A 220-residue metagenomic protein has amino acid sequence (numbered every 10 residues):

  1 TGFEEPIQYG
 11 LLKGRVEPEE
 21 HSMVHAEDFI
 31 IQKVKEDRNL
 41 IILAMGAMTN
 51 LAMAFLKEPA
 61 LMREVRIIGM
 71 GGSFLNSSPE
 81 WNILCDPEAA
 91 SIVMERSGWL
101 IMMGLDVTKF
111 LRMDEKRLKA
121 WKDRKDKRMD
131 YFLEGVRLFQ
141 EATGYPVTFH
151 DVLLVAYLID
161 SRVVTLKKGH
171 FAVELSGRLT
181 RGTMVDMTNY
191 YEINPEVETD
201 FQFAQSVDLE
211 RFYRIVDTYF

Functional and structural regions predicted by a protein language model:
T1-E36, T199-R211, D217-F220: Metal-dependent C-N hydrolase catalytic cores
G2-E5, G71-G72, R181-G182: Glycine-centered flexibility motif
G2-Q8, H25-I30, R66-I67, R128-L133 (+1 more regions): Short amphipathic alpha-helical segments, especially helix-boundary/capping motifs
G10, G14, S73-F74, G135 (+2 more regions): General secondary-structure edge motif
L11-K116: Active-site histidine-anchored catalytic micro-motif
L84-E88, E95, L100-F220: Conformational coupling and interaction surfaces
